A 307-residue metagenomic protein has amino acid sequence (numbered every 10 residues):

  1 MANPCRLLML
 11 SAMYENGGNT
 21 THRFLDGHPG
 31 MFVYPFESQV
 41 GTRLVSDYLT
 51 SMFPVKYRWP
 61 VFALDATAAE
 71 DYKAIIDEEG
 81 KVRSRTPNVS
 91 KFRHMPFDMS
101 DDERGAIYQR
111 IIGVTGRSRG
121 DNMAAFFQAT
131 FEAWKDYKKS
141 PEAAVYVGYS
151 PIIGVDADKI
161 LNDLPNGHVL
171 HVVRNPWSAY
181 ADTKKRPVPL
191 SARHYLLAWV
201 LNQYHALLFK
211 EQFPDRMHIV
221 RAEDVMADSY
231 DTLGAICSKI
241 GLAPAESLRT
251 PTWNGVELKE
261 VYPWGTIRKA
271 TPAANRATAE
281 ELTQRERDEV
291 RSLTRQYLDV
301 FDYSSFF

Functional and structural regions predicted by a protein language model:
M1-M9, K184, L207-K210, S238-F307: PAPS-dependent sulfotransferases, especially Golgi type II membrane carbohydrate sulfotransferases
L7-M9, N19, H171, A179-Y180: Conserved SAM-binding loop
Y14-E15: Walker A (P-loop) phosphate-binding loop of P-loop NTPases
G18-M31: A conserved segment at the C-terminal end of the G1
F32-P35, H218: Conserved catalytic segments around the Walker B and adjacent sensor/switch elements of P-loop NTPase domains
E37-G148: PAPS-dependent sulfation machinery
F62-P87, K91, V147-S150, G154 (+6 more regions): Anion-recognition interface
G105-L248, K259-I267: PAPS-dependent sulfotransferase catalytic domain
